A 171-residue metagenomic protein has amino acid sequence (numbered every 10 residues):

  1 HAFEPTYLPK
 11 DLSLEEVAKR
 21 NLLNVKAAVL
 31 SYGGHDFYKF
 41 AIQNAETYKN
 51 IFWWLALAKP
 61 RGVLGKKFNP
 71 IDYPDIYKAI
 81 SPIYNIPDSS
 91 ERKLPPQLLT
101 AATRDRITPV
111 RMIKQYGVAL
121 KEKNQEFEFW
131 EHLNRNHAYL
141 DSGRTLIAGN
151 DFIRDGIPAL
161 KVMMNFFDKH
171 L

Functional and structural regions predicted by a protein language model:
H1, A56, F127: Ligand-binding pocket scaffold of soluble enzyme catalytic domains
H1-E46: Primarily recognizes the serine-hydrolase "nucleophile elbow" in alpha/beta-hydrolase and SGNH/GDSL folds
P5-K10, L23, G65-F68, R144-I153: Surface-exposed intrinsically disordered loops and tails
S13-L14, N69-S89, P95: Active-site nucleophile elbow and catalytic-triad environment of alpha/beta-hydrolase enzymes
N21-K26, S89-Q97, K123-E126: Short, proline-enriched alpha-helix->beta-strand connector loops that line the catalytic pocket of alpha/beta-hydrolase
G33, A101-R104: Cell-envelope and extracellular/periplasmic
Y48-G65: Helical cap/lid subdomains and adjacent loops of hydrolase enzymes that gate the active-site channel and determine
P96-T100, I107, R111-L171: C-terminal catalytic histidine-bearing segment of alpha/beta-hydrolase fold enzymes
